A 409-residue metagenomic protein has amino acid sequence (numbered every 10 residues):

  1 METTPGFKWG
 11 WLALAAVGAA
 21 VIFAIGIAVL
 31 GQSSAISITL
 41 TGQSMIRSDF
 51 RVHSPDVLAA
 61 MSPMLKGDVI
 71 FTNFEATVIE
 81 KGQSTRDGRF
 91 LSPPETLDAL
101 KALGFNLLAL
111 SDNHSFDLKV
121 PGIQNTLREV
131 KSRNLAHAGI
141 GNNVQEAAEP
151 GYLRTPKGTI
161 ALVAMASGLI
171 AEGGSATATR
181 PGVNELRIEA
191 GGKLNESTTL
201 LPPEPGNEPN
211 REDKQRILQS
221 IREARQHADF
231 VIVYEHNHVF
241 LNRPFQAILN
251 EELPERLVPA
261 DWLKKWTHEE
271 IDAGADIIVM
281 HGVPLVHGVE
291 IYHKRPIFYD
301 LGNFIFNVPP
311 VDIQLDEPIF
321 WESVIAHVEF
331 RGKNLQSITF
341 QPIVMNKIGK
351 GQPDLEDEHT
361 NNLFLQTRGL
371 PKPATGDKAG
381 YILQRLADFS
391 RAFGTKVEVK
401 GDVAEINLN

Functional and structural regions predicted by a protein language model:
M1-F7: N-terminal Lys/Arg-rich, disordered targeting/topogenic segments
E2, A13-G18, G26-N409: Acidic, metal/ion-coordinating pockets
F7, A19-A24: Alpha-helical transmembrane anchor segments and their immediate juxtamembrane flanks, especially terminal single-pass
W9-W11: Tryptophan (W) side chains
